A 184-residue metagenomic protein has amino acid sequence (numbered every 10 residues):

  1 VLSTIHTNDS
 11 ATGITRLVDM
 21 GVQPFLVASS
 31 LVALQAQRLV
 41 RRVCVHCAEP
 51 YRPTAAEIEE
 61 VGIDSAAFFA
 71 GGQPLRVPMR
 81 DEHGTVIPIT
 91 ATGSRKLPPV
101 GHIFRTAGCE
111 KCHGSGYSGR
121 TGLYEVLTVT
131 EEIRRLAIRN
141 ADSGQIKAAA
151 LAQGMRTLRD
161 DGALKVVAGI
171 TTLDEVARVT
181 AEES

Functional and structural regions predicted by a protein language model:
V1-S184: Short, flexible helix-loop junctions that flank or precede catalytic/ligand sites
